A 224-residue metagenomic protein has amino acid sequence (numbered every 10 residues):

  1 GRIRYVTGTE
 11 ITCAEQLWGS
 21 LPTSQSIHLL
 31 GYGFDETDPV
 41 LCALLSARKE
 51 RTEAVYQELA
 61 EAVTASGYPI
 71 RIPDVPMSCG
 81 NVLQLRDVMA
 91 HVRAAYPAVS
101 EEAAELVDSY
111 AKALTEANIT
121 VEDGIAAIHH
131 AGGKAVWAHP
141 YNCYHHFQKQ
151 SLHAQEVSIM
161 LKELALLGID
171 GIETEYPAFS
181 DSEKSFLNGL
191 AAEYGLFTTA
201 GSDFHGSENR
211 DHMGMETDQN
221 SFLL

Functional and structural regions predicted by a protein language model:
G1-E36, A126-L224: Charged catalytic cores and adjacent phosphate/nucleic-acid-binding surfaces used for phosphate/nucleic-acid chemistry
G1-V40, L44-E58, A62-L83: Mid-domain alpha/beta scaffold segments of enzyme catalytic cores
C42, V107, I169-D170: Generic signal for short, ordered secondary-structure residues within or immediately flanking folded domains
S46-A47, Y110-K112, F147-Q148, T174-E175: Short, contiguous strand/loop micro-motifs
A47-R51, E116, K149-E156: Alpha-helix N-cap and loop-to-helix initiation/capping positions
Y56, V121, V157: Aromatic/hydrophobic pocket-lining residues that form the small-molecule binding cavity in soluble enzyme cores
A60, A65-I125: Hydrophobic, aromatic-enriched interface-forming segments
